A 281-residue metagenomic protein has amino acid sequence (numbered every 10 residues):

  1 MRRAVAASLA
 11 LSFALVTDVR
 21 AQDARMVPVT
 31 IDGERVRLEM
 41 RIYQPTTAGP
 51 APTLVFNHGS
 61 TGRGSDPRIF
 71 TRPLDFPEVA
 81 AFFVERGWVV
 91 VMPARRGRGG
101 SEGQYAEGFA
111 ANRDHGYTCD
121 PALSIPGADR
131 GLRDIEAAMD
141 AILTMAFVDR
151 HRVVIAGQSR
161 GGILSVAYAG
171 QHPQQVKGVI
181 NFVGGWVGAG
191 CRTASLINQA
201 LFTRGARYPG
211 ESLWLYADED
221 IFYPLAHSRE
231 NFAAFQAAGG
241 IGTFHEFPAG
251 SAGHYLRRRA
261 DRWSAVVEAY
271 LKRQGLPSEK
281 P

Functional and structural regions predicted by a protein language model:
A6-A14: Bacterial N-terminal signal peptides
Q22-G49: N-terminal cap/lid segment of alpha/beta-hydrolase-fold proteins
G49-A51, S60-E102, G188-A189: Short substrate-entry loop that stabilizes the transition state in hydrolases
N57-G59, Y216: The conserved beta1-alpha1 loop
G108-M145: Alpha/beta-hydrolase active-site loop
R133-L201: Primarily recognizes the serine-hydrolase "nucleophile elbow" in alpha/beta-hydrolase and SGNH/GDSL folds
G178, G184-A238, T243: The feature captures the conserved acid-bearing segment of alpha/beta-hydrolase catalytic domains
R229, A238-P281: C-terminal catalytic histidine-bearing segment of alpha/beta-hydrolase fold enzymes
